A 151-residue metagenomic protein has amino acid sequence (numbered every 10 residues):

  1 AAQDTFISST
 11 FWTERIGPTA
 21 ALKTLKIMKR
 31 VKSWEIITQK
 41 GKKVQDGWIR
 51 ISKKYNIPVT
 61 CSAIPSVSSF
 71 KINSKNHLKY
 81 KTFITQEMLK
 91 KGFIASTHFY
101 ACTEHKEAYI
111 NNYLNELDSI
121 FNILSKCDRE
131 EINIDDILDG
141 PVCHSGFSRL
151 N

Functional and structural regions predicted by a protein language model:
A1-N151: Conserved N-terminal phosphate-binding loop of PLP-dependent enzymes in the Aspartate aminotransferase
